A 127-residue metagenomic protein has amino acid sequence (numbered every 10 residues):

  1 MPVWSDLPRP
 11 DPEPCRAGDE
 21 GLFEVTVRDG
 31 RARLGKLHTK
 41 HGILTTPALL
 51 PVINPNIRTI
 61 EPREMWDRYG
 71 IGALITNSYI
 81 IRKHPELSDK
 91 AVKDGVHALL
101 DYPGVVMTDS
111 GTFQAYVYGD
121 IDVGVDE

Functional and structural regions predicted by a protein language model:
P2-E127: Non-catalytic, usually N-terminal nucleic-acid engagement modules in DNA/RNA processing proteins
